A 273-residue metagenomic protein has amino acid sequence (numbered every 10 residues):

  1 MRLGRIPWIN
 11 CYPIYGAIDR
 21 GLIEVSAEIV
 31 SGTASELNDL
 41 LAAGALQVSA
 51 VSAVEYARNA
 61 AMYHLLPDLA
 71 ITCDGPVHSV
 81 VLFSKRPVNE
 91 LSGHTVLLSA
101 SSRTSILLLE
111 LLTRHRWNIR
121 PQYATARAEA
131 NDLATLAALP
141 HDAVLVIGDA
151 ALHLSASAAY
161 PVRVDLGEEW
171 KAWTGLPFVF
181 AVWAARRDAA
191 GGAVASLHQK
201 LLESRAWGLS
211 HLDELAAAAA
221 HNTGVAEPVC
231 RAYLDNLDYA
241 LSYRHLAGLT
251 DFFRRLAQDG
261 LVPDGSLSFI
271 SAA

Functional and structural regions predicted by a protein language model:
M1-R20, S31, H78-P140, D149 (+1 more regions): Bilobed "Venus flytrap"/periplasmic-binding protein-like clamshell domains and structurally analogous long
I9-N10, T33-A34, G44-M62, P67-L69 (+1 more regions): Beta->alpha turn/N-cap motifs
R20-E36: Short catalytic helix/loop segments, enriched in acidic residues and glycine and frequently bearing histidine
T72-V81, S157-R187, V229, Y233 (+1 more regions): Periplasmic-binding protein-like
A126-A218: Pocket-lining segment of extracytoplasmic ligand-binding domains
A189-R255: Secondary-structure end/capping motifs
L246-A273: Tryptophan-rich aromatic "cage" segments
